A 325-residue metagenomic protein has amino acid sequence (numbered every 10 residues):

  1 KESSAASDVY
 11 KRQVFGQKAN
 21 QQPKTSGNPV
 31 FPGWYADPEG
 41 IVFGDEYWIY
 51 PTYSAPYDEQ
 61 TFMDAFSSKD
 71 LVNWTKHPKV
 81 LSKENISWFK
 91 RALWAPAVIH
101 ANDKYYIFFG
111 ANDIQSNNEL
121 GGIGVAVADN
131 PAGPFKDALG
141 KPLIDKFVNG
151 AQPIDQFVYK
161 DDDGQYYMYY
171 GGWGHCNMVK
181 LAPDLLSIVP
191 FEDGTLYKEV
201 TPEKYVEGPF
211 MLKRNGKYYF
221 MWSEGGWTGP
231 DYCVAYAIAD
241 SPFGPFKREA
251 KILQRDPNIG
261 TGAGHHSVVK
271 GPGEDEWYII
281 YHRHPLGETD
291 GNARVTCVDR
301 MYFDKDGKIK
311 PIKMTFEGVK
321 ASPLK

Functional and structural regions predicted by a protein language model:
K1-Y10: Single conserved hydrophobic/aromatic residue that forms the stacking wall/gate of nucleotide- or nucleobase-binding
V14-L93, I99-E203, K213-I259, P272-E276 (+1 more regions): Beta-rich carbohydrate-recognition and catalytic domains
G262: Conserved glycosyltransferase catalytic-site signature
